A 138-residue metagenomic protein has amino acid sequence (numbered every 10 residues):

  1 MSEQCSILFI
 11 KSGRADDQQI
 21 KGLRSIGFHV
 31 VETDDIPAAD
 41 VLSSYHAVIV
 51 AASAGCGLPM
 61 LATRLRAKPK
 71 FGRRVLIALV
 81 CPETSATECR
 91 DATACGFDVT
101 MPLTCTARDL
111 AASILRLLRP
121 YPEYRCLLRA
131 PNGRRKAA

Functional and structural regions predicted by a protein language model:
F9-T33: Two-component/phosphorelay signaling modules centered on CheY-like receiver
A15, V30, G55, P82-T87: Negatively charged, flexible loop motifs adjacent to catalytic sites in prokaryotic signal transduction proteins
H29-A47, G55-C56: Acidic, metal-coordinating helix/loop segments flanking the phosphotransfer/catalytic sites of two-component signaling
V30, D98-M101: Conserved phosphoryl-transfer motifs of two-component systems
P59-G72: Short amphipathic alpha-helix used as the core "switch/output" element in two-component signaling
M60, C81-V99: Alpha4 helix (beta4-alpha4-beta5 surface) of REC/receiver domains from two-component response regulators
C105-I114: C-terminal output helix
Y121-A138: CheY-like receiver
